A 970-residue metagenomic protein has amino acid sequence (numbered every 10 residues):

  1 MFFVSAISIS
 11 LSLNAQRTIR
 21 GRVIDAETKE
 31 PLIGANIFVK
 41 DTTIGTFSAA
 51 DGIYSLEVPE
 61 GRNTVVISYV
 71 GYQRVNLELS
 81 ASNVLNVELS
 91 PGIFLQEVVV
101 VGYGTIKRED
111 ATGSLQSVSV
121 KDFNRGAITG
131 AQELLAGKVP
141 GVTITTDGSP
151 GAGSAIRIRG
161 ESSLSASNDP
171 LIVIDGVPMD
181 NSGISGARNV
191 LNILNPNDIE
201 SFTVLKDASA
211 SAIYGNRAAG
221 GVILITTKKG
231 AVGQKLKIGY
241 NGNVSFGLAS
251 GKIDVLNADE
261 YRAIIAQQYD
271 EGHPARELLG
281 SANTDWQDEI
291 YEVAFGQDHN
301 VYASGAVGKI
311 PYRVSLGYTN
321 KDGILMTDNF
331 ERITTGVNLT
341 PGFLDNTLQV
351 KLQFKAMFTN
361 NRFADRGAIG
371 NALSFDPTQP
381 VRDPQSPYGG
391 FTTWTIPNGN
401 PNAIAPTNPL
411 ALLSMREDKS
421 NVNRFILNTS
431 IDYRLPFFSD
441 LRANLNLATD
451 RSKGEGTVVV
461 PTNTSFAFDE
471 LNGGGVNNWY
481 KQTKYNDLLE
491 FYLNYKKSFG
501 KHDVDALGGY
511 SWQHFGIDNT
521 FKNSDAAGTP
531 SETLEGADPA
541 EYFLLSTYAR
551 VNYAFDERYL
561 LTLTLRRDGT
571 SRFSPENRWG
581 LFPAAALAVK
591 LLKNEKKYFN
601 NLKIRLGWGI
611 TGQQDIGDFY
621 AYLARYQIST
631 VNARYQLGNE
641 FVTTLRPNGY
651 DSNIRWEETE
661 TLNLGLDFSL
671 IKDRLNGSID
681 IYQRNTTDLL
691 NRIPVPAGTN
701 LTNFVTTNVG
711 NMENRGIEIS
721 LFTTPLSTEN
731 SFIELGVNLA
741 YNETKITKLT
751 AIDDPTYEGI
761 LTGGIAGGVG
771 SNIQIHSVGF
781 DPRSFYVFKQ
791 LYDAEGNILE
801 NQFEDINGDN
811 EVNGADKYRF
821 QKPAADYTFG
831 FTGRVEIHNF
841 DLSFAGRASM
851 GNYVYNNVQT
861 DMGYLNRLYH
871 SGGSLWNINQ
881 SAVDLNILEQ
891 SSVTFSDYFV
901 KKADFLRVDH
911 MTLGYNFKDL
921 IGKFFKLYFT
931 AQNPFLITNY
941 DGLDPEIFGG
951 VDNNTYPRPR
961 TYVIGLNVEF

Functional and structural regions predicted by a protein language model:
F2, I9-M357, I396-P401, I426 (+2 more regions): Short, small/polar-rich motifs associated with maturation and membrane association, primarily at protein termini
I19, I44-T46, I717, L735 (+1 more regions): Structural detector for hydrophobic anchor residues on beta-strands
G34, N76, N86, E97 (+10 more regions): Extracellular/lumenal ectodomain signal focusing on beta-strand-rich modules and carbohydrate-recognition contexts
Q132-A136, F704-E713, D754-F785, A815 (+3 more regions): C-terminal extracellular loops and terminal segments of Gram-negative outer membrane beta-barrel proteins
D169, A294-Q297, E331-T334, N338-L344 (+6 more regions): Extracellular/periplasmic, surface-exposed regions of secreted and cell-surface proteins
G239-S281, T724-P823, N939: Conserved small-residue
Q287, L410, T570, N797 (+1 more regions): Extracytoplasmic gating/loop element in the C-terminal half of outer-membrane beta-barrel translocons and assembly
K822-Y855: Glycine-rich, aromatic-lined ligand/substrate-binding cores of catalytic and carbohydrate-binding domains
